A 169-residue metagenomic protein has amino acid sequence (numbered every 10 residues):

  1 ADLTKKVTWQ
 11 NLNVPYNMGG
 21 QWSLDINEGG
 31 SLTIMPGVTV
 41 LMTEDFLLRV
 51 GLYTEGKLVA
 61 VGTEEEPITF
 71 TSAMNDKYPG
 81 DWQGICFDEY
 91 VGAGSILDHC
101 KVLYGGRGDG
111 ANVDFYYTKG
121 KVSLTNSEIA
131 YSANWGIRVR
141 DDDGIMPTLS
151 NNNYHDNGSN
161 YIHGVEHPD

Functional and structural regions predicted by a protein language model:
A1-D169: Beta-strand/loop edge motif enriched in small/polar residues
